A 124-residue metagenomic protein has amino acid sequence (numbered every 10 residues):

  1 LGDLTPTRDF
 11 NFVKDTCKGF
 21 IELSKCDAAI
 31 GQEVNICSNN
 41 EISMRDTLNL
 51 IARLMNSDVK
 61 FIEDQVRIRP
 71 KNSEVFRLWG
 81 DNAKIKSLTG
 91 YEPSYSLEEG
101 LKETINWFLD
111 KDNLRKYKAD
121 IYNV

Functional and structural regions predicted by a protein language model:
L1-V124: C-terminal substrate-binding subdomain of Rossmann-fold SDR/epimerase-dehydratase oxidoreductases
